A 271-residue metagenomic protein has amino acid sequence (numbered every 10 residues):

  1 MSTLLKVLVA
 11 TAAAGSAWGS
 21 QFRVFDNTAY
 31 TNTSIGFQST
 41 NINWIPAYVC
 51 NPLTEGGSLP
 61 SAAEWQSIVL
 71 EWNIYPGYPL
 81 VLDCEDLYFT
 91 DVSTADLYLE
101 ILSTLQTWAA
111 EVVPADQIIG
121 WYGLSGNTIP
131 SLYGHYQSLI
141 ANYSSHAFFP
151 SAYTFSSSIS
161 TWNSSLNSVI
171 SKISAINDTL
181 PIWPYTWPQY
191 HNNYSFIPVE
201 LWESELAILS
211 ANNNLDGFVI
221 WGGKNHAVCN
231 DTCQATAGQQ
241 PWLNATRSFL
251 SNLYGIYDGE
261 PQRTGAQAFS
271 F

Functional and structural regions predicted by a protein language model:
Q21-R23, S39-P46, G77-V81, D116-G120 (+3 more regions): Structural preference for beta-strand elements that scaffold enzyme active sites
V24-N27, L102-Y136, T179-N192: Aromatic-lined carbohydrate-recognition surfaces of secreted/lumenal glycan-active proteins
F25-I74: N-terminal carbohydrate-binding/catalytic regions of secreted carbohydrate-active enzymes
T28, A152, W183-F269: Substrate-binding cleft of secreted/luminal carbohydrate-active enzymes
T31-T33, S61-E71, T128-I140, T161-S174 (+1 more regions): Alpha-helical scaffolding within the catalytic cores of extracellular/periplasmic polymer-degrading hydrolases
W44-Y48, C84-D86, Y133-N163, W221-K224: Aromatic- and acid-rich polysaccharide-binding/catalytic face of secreted or lumenal carbohydrate-active enzymes
E71-D96, H146-A152, L215-H226: Active-site groove signature of glycoside hydrolases
Y153-N192: Glycoside hydrolase catalytic-domain groove-lining segments
